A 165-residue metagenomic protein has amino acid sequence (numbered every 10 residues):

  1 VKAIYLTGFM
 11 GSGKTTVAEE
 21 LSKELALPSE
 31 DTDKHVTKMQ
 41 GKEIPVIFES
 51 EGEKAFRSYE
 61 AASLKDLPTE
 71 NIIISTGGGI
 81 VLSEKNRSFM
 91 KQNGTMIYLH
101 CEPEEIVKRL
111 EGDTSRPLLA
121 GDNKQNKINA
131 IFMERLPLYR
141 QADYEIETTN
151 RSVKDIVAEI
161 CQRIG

Functional and structural regions predicted by a protein language model:
L6: Hydrophobic anchor at the beta1->P-loop junction of P-loop NTPases
F9: P-loop (Walker A) phosphate-binding loop of NTP-binding proteins
G13: Conserved glycine(s) of the Walker
T16, E20, E24, M133-G165: NTP-dependent small-molecule kinase module
K23-T32: Post-Walker A helix-loop "phosphate-sensing" segment adjacent to the P-loop in P-loop NTPases
T32-I80, E84-K91, R116, L138: ATP-dependent small-molecule kinase phosphotransfer cores that center on conserved nucleotide phosphate-binding segments
K42, N93-L136: A glycine- and Lys/Arg-enriched "phosphate-lid" helix/loop adjacent to the NTP-binding pocket of small-molecule kinases
G78-I80, E102-E104, R151: Short glycine-rich anion-binding loops that position phosphate/pyrophosphate groups of nucleotides and phosphorylated
